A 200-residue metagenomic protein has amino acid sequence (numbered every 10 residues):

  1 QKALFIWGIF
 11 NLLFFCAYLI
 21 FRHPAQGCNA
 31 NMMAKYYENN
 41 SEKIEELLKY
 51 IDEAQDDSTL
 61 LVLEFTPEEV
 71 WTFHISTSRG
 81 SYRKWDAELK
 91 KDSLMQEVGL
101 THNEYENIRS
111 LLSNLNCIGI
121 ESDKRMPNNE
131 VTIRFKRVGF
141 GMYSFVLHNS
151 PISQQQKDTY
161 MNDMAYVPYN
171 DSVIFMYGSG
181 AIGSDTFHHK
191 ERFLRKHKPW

Functional and structural regions predicted by a protein language model:
Q1-L13: N-terminal Sec-pathway targeting helices
K2, K35, K43, K49 (+7 more regions): Context-gated lysine
I6-I9, I20, I44, I51 (+8 more regions): Weak global preference for isoleucine
F10, F14-A17, F21-P24, C28 (+2 more regions): Residue-level signal for well-ordered alpha-helical segments
F15-N103: N-terminal export/targeting and maturation segments
E104-W200: Extracytoplasmic electrostatic interaction patches
